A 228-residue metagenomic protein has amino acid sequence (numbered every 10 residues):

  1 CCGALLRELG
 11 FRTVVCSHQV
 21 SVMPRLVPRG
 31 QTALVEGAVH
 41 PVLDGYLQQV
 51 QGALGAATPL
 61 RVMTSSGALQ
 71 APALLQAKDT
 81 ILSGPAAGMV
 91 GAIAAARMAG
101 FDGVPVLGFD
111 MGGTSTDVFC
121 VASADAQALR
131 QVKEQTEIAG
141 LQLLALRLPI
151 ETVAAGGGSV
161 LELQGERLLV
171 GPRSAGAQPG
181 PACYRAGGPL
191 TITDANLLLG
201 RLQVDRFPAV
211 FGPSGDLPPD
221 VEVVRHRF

Functional and structural regions predicted by a protein language model:
C1-F228: N-terminally biased helix-coil "hinge/interface" segments that flank
